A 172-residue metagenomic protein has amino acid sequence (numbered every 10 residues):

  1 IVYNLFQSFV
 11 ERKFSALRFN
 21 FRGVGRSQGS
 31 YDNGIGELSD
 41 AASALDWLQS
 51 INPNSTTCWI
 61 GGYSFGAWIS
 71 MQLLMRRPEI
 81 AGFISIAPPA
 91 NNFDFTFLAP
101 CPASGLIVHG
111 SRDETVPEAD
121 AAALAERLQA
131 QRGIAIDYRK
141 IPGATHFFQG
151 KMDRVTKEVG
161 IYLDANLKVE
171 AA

Functional and structural regions predicted by a protein language model:
F6-Q28: Conserved alpha/beta-hydrolase
Y31-N52: Alpha/beta-hydrolase active-site loop
G62-S70: Gly/Ala-rich beta-loop-alpha elbow adjacent to hydrolase catalytic centers
I84-F93: Active-site nucleophile loop of the alpha/beta-hydrolase fold
C101, L106-H109, D113: Short beta-strand/loop motif that positions the catalytic acidic residue of the alpha/beta-hydrolase fold
A103, P117-R127: Short alpha-helix in the alpha/beta-hydrolase fold that links the catalytic acid
R112-V116, H146: Acidic catalytic loop of the alpha/beta-hydrolase fold
Q131-A172: C-terminal catalytic histidine-bearing segment of alpha/beta-hydrolase fold enzymes
